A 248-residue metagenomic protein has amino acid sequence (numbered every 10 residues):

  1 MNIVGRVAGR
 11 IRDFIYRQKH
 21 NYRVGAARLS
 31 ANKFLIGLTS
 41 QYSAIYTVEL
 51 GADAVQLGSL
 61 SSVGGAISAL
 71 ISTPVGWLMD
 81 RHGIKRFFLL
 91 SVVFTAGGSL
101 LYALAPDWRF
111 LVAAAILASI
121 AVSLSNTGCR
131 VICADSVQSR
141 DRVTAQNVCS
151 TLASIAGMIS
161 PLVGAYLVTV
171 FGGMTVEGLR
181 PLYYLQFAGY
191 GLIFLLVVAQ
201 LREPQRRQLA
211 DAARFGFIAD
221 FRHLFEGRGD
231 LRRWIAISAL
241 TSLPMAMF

Functional and structural regions predicted by a protein language model:
N2-Y22, E203-I237: Juxtamembrane intracellular "pre-TM" segments in multi-pass secondary transporters
A8-A69, D230-F248: Helix-loop boundary and gating motifs at the non-cytosolic
I45, E49, I159-G178: Transmembrane alpha-helix termini and helix-breaking/packing motifs in multi-pass membrane transporters
R86-L101: Structural signature of the two symmetry-related core transmembrane helices
A103-A114: Helix-loop junctions at membrane interfaces in 12-TM secondary transporters
I116-A153: Cytoplasmic helix-loop-helix junction between adjacent transmembrane helices in 12-TM secondary transporters
Q146-Y166: Glycine-rich segments within core transmembrane alpha-helices of 12-TM secondary carriers
R180-V198: Symmetry-related core transmembrane helices of the 12-TM Major Facilitator Superfamily/SLC fold
